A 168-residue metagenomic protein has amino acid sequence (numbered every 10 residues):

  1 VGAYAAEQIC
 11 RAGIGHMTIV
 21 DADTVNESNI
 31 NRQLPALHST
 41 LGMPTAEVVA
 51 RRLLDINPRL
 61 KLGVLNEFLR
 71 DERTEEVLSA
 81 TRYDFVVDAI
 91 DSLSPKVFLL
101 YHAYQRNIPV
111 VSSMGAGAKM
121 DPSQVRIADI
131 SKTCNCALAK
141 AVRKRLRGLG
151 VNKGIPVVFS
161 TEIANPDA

Functional and structural regions predicted by a protein language model:
V1-A168: Adenine nucleotide-associated cytosolic modules
